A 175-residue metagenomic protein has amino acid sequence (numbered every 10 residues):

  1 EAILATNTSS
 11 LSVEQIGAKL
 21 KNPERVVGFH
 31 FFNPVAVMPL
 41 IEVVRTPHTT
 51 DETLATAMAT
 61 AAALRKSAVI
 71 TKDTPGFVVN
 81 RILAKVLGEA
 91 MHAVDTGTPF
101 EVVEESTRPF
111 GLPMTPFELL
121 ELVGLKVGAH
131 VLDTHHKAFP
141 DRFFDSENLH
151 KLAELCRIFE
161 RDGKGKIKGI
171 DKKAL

Functional and structural regions predicted by a protein language model:
E1-L175: N-terminal glycine-rich phosphate-binding loop for ADP-containing cofactors
